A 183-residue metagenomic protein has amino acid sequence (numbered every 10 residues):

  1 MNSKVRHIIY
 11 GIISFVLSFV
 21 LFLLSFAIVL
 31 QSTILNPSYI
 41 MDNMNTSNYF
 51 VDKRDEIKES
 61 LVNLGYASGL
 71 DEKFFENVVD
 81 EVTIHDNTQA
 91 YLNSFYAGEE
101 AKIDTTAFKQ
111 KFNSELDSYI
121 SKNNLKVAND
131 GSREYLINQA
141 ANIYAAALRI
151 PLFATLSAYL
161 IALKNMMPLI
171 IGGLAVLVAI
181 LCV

Functional and structural regions predicted by a protein language model:
M1-V16, A162-V183: Juxtamembrane interface at the cytosolic side of transmembrane helices
V16-A162: Cytosolic/nucleoplasmic, non-transmembrane interface domains of endomembrane and organelle-membrane proteins
